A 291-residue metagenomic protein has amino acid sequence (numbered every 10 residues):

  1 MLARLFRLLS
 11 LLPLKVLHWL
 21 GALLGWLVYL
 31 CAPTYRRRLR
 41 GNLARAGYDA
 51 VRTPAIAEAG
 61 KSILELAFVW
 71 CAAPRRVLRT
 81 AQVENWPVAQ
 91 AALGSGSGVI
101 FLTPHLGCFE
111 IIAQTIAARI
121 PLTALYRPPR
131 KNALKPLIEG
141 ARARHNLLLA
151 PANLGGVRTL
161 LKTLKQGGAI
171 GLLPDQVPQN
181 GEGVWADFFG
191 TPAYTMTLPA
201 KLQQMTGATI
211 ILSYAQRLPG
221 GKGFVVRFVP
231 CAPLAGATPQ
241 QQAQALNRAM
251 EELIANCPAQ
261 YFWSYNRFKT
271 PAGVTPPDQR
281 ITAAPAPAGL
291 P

Functional and structural regions predicted by a protein language model:
M1-T103, K135-L137, R144-N146, A288: Membrane-anchoring hydrophobic helices of lipid-metabolizing enzymes
R4, L39, A55, I112 (+4 more regions): Hydrophobic alpha-helical segments typical of transmembrane helices and their membrane-interface/capping positions
C31, A46-I56, L93-S95, A118-R119 (+2 more regions): Non-catalytic C-terminal accessory region of glycerolipid acyltransferases and related lyso-lipid remodeling enzymes
R36-R38, P128-N132, P192-M196: Active-site metal-coordination segments of metallo-dependent hydrolases
R79-V83, L106, K131, A150-L154 (+2 more regions): A conditional alpha-helix N-cap/helix-loop micro-motif detector
S95-L154, N180-D187: Catalytic core of membrane glycerolipid acyltransferases/transacylases, capturing the structured, soluble-facing
